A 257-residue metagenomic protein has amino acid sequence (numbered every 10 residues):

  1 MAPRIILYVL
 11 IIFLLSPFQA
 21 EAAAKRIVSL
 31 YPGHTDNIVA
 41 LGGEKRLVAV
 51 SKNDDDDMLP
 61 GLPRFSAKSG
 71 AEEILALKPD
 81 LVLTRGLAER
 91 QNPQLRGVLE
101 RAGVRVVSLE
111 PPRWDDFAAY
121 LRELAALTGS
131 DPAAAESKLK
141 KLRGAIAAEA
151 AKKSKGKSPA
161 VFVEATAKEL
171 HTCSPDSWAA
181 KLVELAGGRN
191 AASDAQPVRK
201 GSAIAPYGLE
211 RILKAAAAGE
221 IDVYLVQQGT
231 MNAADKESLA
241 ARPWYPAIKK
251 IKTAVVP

Functional and structural regions predicted by a protein language model:
I6-P17: Bacterial N-terminal signal peptides
A22-R26, Q94-H171, A192-D194, I204 (+1 more regions): Extracytoplasmic substrate-binding proteins
R26-N92, A191: A short, structured surface patch at a secondary-structure boundary
Y31, G86-L87, A165, Q227-M231: Short secondary-structure boundary segments
H34-N37, G43, G70, Q91 (+8 more regions): Stable alpha-helical elements in mature extracytoplasmic
S51, A179-A203, L225, V255-P257: His/Asp/Glu-enriched short active-site or ligand-binding loop at hydrolase and phosphoryl-transfer sites
G70-L87, A205-Q228: Proline-aspartate-enriched helix->loop->beta-strand connector
E89-R101, D222-R242: A ligand-binding cleft/hinge motif common to bilobed small-molecule-binding domains
